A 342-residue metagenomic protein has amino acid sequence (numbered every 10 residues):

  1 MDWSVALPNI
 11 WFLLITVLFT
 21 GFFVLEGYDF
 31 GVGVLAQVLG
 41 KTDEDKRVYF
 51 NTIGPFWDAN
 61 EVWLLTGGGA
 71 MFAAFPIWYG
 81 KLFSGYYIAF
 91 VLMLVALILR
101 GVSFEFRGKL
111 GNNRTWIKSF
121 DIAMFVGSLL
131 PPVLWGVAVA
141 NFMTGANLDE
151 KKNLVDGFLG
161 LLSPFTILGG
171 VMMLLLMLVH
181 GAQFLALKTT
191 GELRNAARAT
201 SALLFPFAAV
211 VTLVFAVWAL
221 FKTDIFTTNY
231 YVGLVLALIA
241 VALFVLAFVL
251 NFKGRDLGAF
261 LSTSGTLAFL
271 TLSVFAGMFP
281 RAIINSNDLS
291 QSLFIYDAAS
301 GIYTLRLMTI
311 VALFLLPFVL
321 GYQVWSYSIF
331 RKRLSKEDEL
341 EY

Functional and structural regions predicted by a protein language model:
M1-A59, L65-G68: N-terminal signal-anchor module of multipass membrane proteins
D2, A36-Y49, A74-F83, G101-I122 (+3 more regions): Membrane-interfacial helix termini and the short, flexible loops that connect transmembrane helices in multi-pass
V17-V24, V48-V62, Y87-L97, D121-V139 (+3 more regions): Alpha-helical transmembrane segments of integral membrane proteins, especially early/N-terminal helices
F56-L130, D149, I225-Y231: Membrane-interface helix-loop-helix modules in multi-pass inner-membrane proteins
L110-A259, S273: Long, contiguous internal "core" modules enriched in hydrophobic/ aromatic residues
L161-L176, G301-V319: Hydrophobic alpha-helical transmembrane segments
A268-S290: Juxtamembrane non-transmembrane "cap" segments at the membrane-aqueous interface of multi-pass membrane proteins
N285-L307: Short, membrane-exposed interhelical loops at transmembrane-helix boundaries
